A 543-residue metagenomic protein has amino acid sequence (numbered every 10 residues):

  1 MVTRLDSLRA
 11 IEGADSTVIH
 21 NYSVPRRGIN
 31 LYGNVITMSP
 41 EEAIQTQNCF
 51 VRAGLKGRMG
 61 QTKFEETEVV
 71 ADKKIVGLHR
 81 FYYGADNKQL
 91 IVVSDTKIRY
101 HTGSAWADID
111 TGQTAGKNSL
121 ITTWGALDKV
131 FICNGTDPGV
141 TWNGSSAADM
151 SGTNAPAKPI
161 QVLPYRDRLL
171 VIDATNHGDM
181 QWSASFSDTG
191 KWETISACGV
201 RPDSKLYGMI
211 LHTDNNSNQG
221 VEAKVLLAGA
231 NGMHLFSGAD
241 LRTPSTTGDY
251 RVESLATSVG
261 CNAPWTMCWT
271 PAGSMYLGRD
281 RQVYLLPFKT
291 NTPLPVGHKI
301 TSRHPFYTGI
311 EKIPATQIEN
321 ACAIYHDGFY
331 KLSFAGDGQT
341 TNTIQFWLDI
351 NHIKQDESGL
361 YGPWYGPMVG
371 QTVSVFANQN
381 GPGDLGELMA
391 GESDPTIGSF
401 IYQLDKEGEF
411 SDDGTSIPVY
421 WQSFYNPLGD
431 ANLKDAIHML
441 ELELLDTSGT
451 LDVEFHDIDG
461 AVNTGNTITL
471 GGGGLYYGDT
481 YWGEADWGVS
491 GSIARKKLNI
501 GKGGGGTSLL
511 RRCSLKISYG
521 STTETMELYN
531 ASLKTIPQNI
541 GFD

Functional and structural regions predicted by a protein language model:
V2-D128, S258-S274, G278-D543: Beta-sheet repeat architectures centered on beta-propellers
T62-I75, D110-N118, A147-D280, Y284-N320 (+1 more regions): Beta-propeller and closely related beta-pinwheel folds
V92, I121, T141-W142, L227 (+2 more regions): Short beta-strand element of the conserved SAM-dependent methyltransferase core
D95, G103, C133-G135, G144 (+3 more regions): Short strand-coil-strand connectors
L120-M150: Hydrophobic or amphipathic alpha-helical targeting/insertion segments
G139, N154-Q161, S423, P427: Proline-rich low-complexity regions
